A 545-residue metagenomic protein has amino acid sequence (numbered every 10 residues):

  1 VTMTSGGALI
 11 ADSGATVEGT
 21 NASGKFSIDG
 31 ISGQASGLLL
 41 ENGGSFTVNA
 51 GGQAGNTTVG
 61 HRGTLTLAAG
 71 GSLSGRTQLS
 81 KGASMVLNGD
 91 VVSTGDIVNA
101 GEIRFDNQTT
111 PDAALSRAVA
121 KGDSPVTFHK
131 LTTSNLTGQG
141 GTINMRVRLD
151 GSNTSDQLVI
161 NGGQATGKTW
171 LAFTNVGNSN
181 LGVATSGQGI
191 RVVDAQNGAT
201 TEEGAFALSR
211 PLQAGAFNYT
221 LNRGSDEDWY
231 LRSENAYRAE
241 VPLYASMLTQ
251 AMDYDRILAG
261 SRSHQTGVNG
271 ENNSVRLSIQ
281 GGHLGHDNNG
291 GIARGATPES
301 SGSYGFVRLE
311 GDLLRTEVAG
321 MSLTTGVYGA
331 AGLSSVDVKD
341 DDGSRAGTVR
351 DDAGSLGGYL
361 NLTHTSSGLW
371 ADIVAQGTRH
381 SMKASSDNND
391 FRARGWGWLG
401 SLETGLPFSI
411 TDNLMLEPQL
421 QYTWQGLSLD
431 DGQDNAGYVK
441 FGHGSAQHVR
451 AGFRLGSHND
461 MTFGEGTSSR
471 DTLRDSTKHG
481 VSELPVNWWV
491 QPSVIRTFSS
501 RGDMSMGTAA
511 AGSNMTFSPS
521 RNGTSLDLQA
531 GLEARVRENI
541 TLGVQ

Functional and structural regions predicted by a protein language model:
T4, D12-K25, Q34-G43, N49-K168 (+2 more regions): Extracellular beta-solenoid/beta-roll
N42, H61, G305, G354 (+3 more regions): Exposed loop/turn and edge beta-strand positions of beta-sandwich/beta-sheet ligand-binding modules
S116, V126-L131, D156, S428-D431 (+1 more regions): Short, well-ordered secondary-structure micro-motifs
N153-S155, S301, N522-T524: Solvent-exposed loop/turn segments connecting transmembrane beta-strands in outer-membrane beta-barrel proteins
G182-T200, A293-L313, Y438-Q447: Short secondary-structure subsegments characteristic of cysteine-rich extracellular domains
E234-Q419, W424, D430, S520 (+1 more regions): Outer membrane beta-barrel translocator domains of Type V secretion systems
G357, K440-Q545: Outer membrane beta-barrel transmembrane domains
